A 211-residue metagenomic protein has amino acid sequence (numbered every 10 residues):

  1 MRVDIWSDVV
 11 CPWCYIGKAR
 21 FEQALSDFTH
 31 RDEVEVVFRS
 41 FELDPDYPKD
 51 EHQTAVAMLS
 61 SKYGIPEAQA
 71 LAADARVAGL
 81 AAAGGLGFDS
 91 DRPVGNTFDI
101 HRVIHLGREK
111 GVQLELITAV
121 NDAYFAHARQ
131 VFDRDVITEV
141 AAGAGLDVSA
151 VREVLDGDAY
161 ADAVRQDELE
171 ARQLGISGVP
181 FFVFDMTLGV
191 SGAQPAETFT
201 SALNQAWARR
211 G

Functional and structural regions predicted by a protein language model:
V3-W6, W13-H30, F38, I104-G211: C-terminal cap of thioredoxin/glutaredoxin-like
S7-V10, C14, P45, P66-E67: Short, N-terminal intrinsically disordered low-complexity segments that are rich in Pro/Gly and polar/charged residues
D8, D91-P93, T187: Short strand-loop junctions, especially beta-strand C-caps/beta-turns that link beta-sheets to coils or alpha-helices
A19-Y124: Structural alpha/beta surface segment adjacent to cysteine/selenocysteine redox centers across thiol/disulfide enzymes
